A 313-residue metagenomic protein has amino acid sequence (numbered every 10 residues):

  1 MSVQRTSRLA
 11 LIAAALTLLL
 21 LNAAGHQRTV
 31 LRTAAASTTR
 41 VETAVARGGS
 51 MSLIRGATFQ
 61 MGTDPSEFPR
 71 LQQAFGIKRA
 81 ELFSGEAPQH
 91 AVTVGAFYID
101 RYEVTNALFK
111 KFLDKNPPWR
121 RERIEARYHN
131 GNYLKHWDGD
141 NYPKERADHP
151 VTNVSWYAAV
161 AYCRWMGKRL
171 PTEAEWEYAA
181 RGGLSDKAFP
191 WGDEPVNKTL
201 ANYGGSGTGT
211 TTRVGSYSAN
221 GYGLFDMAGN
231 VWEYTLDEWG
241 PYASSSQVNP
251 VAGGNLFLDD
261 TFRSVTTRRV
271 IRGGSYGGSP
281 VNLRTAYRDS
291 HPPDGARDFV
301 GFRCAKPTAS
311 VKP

Functional and structural regions predicted by a protein language model:
V3-A10: Bacterial N-terminal signal peptides that target proteins for export
A13-L20: Bacterial N-terminal signal peptides
L20-A36: Bacterial Sec-dependent signal peptides at the C-terminal "C-region" and cleavage site
R32-R47: N-terminal low-complexity, Pro/Thr/Ser-rich intrinsically disordered segments that act as propeptides or flexible
R47-M61: Mature N-terminal segment immediately following signal peptide/propeptide cleavage in secreted/periplasmic
M61-G85, Q89-K198, L236-S244, K306-P313: Active-site microenvironments of metalloenzymes and redox enzymes
P69-R70, I77-V92, S185, G207-T210 (+1 more regions): Surface-exposed recognition segments
E145-D148, A201-A228, D289: Short, well-ordered junction/capping motifs at the entry into regular secondary structure
